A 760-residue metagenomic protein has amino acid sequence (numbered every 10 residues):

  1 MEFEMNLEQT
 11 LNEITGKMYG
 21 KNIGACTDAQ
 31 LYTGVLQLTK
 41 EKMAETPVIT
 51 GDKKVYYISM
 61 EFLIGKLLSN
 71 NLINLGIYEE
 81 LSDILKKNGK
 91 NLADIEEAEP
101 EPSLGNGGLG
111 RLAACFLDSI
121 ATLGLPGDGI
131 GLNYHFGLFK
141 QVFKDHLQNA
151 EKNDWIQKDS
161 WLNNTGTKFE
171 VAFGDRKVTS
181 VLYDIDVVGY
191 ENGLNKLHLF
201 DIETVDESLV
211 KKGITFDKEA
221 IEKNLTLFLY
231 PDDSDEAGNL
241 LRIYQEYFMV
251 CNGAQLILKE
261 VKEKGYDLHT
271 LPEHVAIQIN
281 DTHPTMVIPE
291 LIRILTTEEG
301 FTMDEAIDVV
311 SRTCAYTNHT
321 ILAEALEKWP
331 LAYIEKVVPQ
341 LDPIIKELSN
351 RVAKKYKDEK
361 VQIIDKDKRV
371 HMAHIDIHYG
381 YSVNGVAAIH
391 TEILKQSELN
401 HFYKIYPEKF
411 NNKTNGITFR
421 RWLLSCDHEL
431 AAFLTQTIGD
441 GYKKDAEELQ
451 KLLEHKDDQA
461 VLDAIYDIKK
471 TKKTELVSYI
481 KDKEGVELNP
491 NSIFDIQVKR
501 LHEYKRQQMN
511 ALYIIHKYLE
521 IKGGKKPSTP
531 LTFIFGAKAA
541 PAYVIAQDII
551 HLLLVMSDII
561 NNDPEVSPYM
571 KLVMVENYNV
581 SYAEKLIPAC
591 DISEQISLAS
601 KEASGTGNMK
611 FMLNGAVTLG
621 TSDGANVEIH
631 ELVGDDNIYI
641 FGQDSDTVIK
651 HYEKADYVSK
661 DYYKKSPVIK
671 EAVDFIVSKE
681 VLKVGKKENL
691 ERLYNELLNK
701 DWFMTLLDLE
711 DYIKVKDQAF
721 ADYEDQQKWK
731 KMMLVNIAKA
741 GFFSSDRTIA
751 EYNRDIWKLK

Functional and structural regions predicted by a protein language model:
M1-K760: A conserved ligand/cofactor-binding region detector
